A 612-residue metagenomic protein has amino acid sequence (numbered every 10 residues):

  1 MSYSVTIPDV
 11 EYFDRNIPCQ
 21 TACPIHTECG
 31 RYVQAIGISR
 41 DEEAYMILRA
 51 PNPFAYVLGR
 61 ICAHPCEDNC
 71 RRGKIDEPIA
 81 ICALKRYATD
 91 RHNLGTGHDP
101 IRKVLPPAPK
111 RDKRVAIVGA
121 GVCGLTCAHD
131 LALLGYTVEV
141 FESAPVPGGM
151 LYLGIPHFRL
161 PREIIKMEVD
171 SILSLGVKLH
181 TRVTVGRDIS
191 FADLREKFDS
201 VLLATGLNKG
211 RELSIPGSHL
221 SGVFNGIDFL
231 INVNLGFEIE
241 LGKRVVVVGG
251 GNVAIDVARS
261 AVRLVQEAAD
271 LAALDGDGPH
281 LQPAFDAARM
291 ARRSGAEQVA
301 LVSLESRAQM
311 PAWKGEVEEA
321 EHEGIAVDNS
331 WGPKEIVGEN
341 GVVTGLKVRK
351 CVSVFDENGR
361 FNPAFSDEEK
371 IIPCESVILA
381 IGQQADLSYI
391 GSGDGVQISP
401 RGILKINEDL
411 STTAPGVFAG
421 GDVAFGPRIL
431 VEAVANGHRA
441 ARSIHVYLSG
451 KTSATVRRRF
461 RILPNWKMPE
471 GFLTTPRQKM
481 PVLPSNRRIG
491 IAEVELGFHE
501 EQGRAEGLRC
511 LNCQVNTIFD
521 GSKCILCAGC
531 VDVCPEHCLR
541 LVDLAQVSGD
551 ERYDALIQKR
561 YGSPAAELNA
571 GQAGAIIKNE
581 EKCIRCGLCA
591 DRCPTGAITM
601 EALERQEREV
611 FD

Functional and structural regions predicted by a protein language model:
S2, I7-E11, H322-G324, G332-V342 (+3 more regions): Mid-to-C-terminal Rossmann-like scaffold of FAD/NAD(P)H-dependent oxidoreductases
F13, I17-I38, R60-A88, E139 (+6 more regions): Iron-sulfur cluster-binding cysteine motifs and their immediate structural context in ferredoxin-like electron-transfer
T21, I25-P107, L173, T181 (+8 more regions): Glycine/serine-rich phosphate-binding loop and adjoining beta1-alpha1 elements at the start of nucleotide-handling
H26-I38, Y45-N52, K74, P78-C82 (+6 more regions): Beta1-alpha1 glycine-rich phosphate/pyrophosphate-binding loop at the start of Rossmann-like nucleotide-binding domains
T89-A108, D170-R187, G210-R293, I398-T413 (+1 more regions): Glycine-rich dinucleotide-binding loop and its adjacent helix/turn
P109-V118, K166-I215, E335-K347, V352-F355 (+2 more regions): Feature captures the FAD/FMN-dependent oxidoreductase FAD-binding
S221-V245, G251, A272, I336-G338 (+2 more regions): FAD-site-proximal beta/loop scaffold in flavoenzymes
P279-H280, A284, V423-L448: A conserved FAD-binding loop/helix module that cradles the flavin
